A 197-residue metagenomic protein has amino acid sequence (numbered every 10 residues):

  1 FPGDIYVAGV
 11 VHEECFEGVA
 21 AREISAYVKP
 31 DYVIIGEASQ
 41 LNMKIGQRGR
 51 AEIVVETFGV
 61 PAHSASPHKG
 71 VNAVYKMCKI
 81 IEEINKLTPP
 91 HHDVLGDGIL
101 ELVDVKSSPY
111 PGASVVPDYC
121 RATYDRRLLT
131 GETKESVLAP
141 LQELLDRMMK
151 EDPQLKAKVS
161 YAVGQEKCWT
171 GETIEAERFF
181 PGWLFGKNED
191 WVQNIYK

Functional and structural regions predicted by a protein language model:
F1-R48, E52: Acidic/histidine-rich catalytic neighborhood of metal-dependent amide-processing enzymes
V54-K197: Metal-dependent amide/peptide-bond hydrolase catalytic core, centered on the "pita-bread" metallohydrolase fold
